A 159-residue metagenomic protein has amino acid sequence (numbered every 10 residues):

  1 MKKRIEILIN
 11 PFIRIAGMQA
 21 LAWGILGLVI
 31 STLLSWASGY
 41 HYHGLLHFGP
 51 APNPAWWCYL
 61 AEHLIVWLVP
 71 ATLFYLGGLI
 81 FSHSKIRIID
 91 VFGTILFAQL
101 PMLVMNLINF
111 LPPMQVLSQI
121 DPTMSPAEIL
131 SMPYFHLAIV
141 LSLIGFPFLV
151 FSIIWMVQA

Functional and structural regions predicted by a protein language model:
M1-A51: N-terminal juxtamembrane cytosolic/stromal segments of multi-pass membrane proteins
I7, P11-A16, A20, H47-Y59 (+3 more regions): Membrane-helix interfacial "entry" motifs
A16, V29, S35, G39-Y40 (+4 more regions): Aromatic-enriched hydrophobic runs in primary sequence
W23, W36, W56-W57, W67 (+1 more regions): A residue-identity detector for tryptophan
T32, L68-A71, Y75, P147-V157: Alpha-helical transmembrane segments
H41-W56, Q119-P133: Membrane-interface interhelical loops and short amphipathic "cap" helices that link adjacent transmembrane segments
P50-I120: Alpha-helical transmembrane segments with an aromatic anchor "belt"
D90-A159: Hydrophobic alpha-helical transmembrane segments and adjacent short intramembrane/lumenal linkers of inner/organellar
